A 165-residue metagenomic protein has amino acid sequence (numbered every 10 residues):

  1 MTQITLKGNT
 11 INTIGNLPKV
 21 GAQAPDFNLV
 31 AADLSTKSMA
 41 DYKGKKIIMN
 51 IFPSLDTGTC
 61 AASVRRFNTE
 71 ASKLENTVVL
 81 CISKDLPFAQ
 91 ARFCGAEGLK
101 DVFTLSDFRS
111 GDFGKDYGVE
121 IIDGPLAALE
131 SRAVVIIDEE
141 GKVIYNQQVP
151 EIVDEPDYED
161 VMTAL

Functional and structural regions predicted by a protein language model:
M1-L165: Chalcogenol-based redox active-site neighborhoods
